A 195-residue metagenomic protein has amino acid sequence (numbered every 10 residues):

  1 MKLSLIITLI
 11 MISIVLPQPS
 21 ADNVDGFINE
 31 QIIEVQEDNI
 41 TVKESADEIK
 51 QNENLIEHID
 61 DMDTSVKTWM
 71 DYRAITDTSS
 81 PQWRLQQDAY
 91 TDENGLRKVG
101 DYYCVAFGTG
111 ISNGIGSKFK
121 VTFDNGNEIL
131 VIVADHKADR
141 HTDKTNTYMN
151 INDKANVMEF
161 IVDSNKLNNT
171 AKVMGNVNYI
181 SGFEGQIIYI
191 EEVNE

Functional and structural regions predicted by a protein language model:
M1-N23: Sec-dependent N-terminal signal peptides of Gram-positive bacterial secreted proteins and lipoproteins
D22-E195: Solvent-exposed, well-ordered loop and adjacent helix/strand elements within mature globular domains that form
